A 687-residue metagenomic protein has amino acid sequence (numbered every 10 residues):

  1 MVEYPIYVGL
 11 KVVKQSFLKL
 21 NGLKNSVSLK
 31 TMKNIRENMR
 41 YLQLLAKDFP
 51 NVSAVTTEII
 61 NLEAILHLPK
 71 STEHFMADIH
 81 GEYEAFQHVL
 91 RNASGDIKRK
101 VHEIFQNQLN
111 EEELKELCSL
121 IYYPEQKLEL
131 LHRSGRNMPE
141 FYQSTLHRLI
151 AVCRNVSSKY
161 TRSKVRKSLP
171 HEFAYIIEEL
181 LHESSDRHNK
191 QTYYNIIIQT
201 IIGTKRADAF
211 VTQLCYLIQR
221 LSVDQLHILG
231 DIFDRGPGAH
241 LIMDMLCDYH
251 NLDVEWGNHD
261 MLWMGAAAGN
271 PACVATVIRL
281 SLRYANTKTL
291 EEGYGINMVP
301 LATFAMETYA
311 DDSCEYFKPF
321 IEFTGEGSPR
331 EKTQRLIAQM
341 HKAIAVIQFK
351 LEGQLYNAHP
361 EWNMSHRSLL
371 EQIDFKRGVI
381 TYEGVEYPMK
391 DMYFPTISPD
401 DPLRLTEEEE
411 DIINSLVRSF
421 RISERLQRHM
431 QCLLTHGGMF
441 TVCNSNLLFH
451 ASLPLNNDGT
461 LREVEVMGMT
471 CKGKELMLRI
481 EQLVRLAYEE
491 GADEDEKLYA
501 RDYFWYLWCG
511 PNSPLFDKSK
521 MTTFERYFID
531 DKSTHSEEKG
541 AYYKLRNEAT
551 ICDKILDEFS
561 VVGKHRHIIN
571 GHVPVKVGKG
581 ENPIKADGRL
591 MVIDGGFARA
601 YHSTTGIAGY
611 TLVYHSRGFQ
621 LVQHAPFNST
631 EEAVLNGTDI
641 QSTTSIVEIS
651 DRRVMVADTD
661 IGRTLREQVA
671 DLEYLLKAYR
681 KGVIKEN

Functional and structural regions predicted by a protein language model:
E3, G9, K14, L18-N687: Feature recognizes metal-dependent phosphohydrolase scaffolds
